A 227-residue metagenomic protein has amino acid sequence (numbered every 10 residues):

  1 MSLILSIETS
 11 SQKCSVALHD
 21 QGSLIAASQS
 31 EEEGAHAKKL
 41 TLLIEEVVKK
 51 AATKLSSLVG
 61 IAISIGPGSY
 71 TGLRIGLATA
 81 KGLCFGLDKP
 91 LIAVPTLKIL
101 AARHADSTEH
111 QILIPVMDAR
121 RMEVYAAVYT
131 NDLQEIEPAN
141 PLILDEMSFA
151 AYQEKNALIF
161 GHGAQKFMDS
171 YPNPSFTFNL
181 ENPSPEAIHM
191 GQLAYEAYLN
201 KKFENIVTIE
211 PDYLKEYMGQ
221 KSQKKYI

Functional and structural regions predicted by a protein language model:
M1-I65: N-terminal beta-alpha supersecondary unit
A17, Y125-Y129, D212: Conserved hydrophobic/aromatic positions in well-ordered beta-strands
S23, P90-S184, M218-G219: Surface "functional belts" at beta-alpha junctions
E31-L42, Y70, R74, A78 (+2 more regions): Residues at secondary-structure transition points
K49-S56, F85-V94, T108: Phosphate-handling active-site elements
G60-T96: DPxDG-like acidic metal-binding loop motif
L180-I227: Acyltransferase
